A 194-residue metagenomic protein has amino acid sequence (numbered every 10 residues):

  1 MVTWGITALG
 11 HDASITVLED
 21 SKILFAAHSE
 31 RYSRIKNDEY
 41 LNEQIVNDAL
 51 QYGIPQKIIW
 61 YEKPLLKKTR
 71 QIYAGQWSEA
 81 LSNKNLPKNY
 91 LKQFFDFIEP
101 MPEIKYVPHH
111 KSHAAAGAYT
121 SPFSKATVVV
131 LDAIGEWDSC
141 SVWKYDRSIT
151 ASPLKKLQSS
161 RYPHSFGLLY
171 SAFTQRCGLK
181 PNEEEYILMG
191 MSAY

Functional and structural regions predicted by a protein language model:
M1-Y194: Short acidic/glycine-rich loops and adjacent helix/strand connectors that line catalytic pockets where negatively
